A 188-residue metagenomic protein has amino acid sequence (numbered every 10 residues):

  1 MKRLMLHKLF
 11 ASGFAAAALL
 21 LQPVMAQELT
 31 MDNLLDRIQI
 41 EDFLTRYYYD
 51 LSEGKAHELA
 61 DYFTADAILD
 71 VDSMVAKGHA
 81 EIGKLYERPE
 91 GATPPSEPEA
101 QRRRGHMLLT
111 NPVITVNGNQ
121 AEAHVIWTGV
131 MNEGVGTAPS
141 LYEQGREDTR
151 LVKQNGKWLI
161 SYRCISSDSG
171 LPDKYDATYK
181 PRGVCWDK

Functional and structural regions predicted by a protein language model:
M1-G13: Bacterial N-terminal signal peptides that target proteins for export
A11-Q22: Bacterial N-terminal signal peptides
M25-E53, H57, D61-Y62: Short, low-complexity N-terminal intrinsically disordered segments enriched in polar/charged residues
D36-I40, K55, R104, N111-Q120 (+1 more regions): Flexible low-complexity loop/turn motifs enriched in small/helix-breaking residues
L51, F63, W127-G129, C164-S167: Short beta-strand segments enriched in hydrophobic/aromatic residues within well-folded beta-rich domains
A56-W127: A solvent-exposed, acidic/Ser-Thr-rich amphipathic alpha-helical stretch
V113, G118-T128, P139-R146, R150-K153: Glycine-rich, Trp-frequent "lid" loop and neighboring beta-strands that shape and gate the flavin cofactor pocket
V135-R146, R150-N155, L159-K188: Low-complexity, intrinsically disordered terminal/linker segments enriched in charged and Gly/Pro repeats
